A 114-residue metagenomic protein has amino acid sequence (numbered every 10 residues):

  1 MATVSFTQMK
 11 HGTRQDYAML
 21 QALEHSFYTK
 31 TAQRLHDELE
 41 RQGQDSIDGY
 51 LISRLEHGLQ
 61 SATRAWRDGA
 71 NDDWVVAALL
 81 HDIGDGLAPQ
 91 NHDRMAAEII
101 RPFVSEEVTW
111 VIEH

Functional and structural regions predicted by a protein language model:
M1-H114: Metal-dependent phosphohydrolase cores
